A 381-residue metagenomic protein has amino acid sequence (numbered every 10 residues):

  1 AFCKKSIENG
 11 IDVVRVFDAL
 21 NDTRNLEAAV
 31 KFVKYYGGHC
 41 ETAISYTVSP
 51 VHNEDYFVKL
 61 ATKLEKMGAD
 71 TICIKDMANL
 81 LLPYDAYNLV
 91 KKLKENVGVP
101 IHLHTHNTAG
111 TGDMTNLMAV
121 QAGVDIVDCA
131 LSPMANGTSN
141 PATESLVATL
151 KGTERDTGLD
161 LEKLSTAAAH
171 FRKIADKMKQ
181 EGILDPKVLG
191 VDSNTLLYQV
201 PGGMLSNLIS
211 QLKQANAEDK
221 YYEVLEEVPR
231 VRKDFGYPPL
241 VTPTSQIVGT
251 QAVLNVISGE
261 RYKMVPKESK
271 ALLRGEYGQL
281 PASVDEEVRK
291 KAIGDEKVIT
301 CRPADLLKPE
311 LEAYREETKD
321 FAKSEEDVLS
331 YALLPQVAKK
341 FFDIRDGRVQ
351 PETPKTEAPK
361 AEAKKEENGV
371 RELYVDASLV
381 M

Functional and structural regions predicted by a protein language model:
A1, E8, A19, A28-A29 (+26 more regions): A sequence-composition feature that detects small, non-aromatic residues
A1-L103, N116-V124: Alpha/beta enzyme core
F2, F17, F32, F57 (+4 more regions): Phenylalanine-focused residue identity feature
D12, D18, D22, E41 (+20 more regions): Acidic-enriched, low-complexity/disordered segments with a strong bias for Aspartate over Glutamate
M77-K263: Catalytic alpha/beta core domains of metabolic enzymes, predominantly
D185, L189-N194, Q199-M381: Terminal or standalone catalytic/regulatory effector modules within metabolic enzymes and repeat proteins
